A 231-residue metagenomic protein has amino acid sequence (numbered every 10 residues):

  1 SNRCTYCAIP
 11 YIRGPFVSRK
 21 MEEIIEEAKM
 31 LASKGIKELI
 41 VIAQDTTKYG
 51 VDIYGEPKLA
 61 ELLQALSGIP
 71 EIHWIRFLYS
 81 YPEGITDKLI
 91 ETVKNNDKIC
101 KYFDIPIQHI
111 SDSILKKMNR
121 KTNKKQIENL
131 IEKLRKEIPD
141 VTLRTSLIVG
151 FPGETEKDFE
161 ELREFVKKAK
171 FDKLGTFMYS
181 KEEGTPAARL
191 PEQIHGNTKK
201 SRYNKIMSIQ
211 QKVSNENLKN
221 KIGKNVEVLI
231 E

Functional and structural regions predicted by a protein language model:
S1-E22: Canonical Radical SAM [4Fe-4S] cluster-binding loop centered on the CxxxCxxC motif and its immediate flanking residues
S1-T5, K29-S33, K37-I40, V228: N-terminal pre-triad scaffold of radical SAM enzymes
I24, L59, I127, F159-L162 (+1 more regions): Aromatic/hydrophobic pocket-lining residues that form the small-molecule binding cavity in soluble enzyme cores
S33-E156, K167: Conserved SAM/AdoMet-binding glycine-rich loop
K157, E161-I206: C-terminal, non-catalytic macromolecule-binding modules
R189-E231: Terminal RNA-binding accessory module
